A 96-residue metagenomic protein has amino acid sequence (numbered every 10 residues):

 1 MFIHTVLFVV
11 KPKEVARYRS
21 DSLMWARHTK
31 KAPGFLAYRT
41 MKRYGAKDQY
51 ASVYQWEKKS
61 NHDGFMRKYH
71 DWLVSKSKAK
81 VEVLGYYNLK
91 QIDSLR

Functional and structural regions predicted by a protein language model:
F2, L36-A51, V74-R96: Glycine-rich beta-strand-turn "strand-cap" elements at beta-sheet edges
F2-V9, R39-R67: Short, well-ordered beta-strand segments in beta-rich or mixed alpha/beta enzyme and ligand-binding folds
K11-K13, K59, S94: Generic structural motif
P12-A37, Y69-K76: Short amphipathic alpha-helical segments
D63-G64, Y69, V81-L84: Short, highly charged low-complexity linear segments
